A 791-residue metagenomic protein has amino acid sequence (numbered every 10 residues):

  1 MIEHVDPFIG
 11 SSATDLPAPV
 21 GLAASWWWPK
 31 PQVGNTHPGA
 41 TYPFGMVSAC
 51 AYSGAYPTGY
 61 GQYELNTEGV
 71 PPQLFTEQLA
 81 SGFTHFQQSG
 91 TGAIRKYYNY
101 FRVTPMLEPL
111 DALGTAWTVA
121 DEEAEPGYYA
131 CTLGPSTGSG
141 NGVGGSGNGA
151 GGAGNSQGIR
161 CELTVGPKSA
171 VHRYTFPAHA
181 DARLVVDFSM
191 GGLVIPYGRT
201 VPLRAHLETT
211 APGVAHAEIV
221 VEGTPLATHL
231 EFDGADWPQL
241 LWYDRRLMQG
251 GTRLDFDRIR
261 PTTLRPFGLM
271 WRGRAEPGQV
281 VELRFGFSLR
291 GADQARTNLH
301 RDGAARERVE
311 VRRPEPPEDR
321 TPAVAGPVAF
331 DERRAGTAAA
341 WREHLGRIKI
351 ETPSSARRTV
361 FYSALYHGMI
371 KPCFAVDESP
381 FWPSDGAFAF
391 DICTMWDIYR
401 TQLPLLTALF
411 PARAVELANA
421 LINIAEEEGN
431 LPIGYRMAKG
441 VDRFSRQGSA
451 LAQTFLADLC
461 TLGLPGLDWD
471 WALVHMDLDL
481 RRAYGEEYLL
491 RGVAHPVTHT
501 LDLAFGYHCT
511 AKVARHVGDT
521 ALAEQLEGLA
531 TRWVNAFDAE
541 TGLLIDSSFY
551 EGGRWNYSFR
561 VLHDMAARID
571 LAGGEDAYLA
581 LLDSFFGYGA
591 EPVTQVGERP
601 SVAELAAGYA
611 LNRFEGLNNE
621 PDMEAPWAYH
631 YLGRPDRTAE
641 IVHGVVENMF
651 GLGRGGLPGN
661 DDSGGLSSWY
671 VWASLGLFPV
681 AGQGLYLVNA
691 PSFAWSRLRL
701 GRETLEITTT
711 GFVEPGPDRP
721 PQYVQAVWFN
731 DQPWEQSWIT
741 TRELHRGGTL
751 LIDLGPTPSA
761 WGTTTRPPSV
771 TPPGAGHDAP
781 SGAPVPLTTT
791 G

Functional and structural regions predicted by a protein language model:
M1-S136, N155-R313, D319-L403, T407-L501 (+12 more regions): Accessory carbohydrate-recognition regions in carbohydrate-active enzymes
G140, G147, G154: Short Gly/Ser/Thr- and charged-rich N-terminal loops/segments that act as flexible capping/hinge elements
G145-N148, P316-R320: Short linear segments in intrinsically disordered or otherwise low-structure-confidence regions
D502-G506: Hydrophobic, small-residue-rich alpha-helical packing segments that form membrane-like cores
